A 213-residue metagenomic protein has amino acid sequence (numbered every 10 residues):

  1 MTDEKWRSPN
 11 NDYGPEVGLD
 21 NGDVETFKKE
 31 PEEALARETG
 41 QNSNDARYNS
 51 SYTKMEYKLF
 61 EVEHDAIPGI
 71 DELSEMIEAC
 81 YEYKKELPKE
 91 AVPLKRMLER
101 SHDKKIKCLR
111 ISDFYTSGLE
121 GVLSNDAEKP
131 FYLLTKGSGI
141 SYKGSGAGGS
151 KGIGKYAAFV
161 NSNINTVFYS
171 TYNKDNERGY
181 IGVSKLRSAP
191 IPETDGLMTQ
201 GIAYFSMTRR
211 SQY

Functional and structural regions predicted by a protein language model:
M1-S112, E120-E128: Bergerat-fold GHKL ATPase/HATPase_c domain
T2-D3, E56, E61-L87, C108 (+1 more regions): GHKL-type ATPase core
D23, K85-R178: Flexible ATP-lid and adjacent glycine-rich G1/G2 motifs of the Bergerat
